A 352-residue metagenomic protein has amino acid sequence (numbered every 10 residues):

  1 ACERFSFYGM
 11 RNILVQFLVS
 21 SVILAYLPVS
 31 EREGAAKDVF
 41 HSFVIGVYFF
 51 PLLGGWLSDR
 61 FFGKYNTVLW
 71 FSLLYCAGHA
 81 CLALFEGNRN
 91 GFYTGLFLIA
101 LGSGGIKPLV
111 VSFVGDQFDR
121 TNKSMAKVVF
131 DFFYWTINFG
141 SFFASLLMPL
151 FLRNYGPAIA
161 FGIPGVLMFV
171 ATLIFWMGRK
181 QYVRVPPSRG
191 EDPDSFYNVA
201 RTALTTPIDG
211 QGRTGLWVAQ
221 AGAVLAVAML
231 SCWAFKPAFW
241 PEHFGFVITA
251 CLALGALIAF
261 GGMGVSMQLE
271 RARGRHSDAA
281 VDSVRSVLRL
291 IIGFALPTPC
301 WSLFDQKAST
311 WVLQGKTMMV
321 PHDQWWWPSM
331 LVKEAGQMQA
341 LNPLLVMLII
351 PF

Functional and structural regions predicted by a protein language model:
A1-S42, I292-L296, C300-Q314: Helix-loop boundary and gating motifs at the non-cytosolic
R4, Y8, A100-V111, F142 (+1 more regions): Small-residue-rich segments within alpha-helical transmembrane domains of MFS-like 12-TM solute carriers
L14, G105-T121, A308: Intracellular juxtamembrane helix-capping segments at the cytosolic ends of symmetry-related transmembrane helices
L18-V19, L57-F61, L147-Y155: Interfacial helix-cap and linker-helix signal at transmembrane-aqueous boundaries of multi-pass secondary transporters
K37-D59, K107, F139-S145, Q337-F352: Central cavity-lining transmembrane alpha-helices of secondary-active solute carriers, predominantly the Major
R60-L73, L348: Cytoplasmic membrane-interface "Motif A"-like loop-to-helix N-cap segments of 12-TM Major Facilitator Superfamily
V68-T94: C-terminal ends and interior cores of transmembrane alpha-helices in multi-pass membrane transporters/permeases
R120-T121, P149-V332, Q337, L348-F352: Intracellular loop-helix junctions on the cytosolic face of multi-pass helical membrane proteins
